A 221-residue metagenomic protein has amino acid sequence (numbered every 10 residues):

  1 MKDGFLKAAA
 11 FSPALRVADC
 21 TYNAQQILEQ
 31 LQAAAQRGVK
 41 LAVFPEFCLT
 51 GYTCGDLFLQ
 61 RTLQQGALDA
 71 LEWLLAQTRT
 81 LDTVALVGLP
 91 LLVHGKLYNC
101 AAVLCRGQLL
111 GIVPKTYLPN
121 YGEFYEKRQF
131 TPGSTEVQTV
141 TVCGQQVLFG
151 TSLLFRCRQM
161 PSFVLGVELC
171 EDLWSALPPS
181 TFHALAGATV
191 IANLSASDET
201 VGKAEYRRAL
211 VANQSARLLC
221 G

Functional and structural regions predicted by a protein language model:
M1-G221: Enzyme catalytic cores with a strong preference for nitrogen-chemistry domains
